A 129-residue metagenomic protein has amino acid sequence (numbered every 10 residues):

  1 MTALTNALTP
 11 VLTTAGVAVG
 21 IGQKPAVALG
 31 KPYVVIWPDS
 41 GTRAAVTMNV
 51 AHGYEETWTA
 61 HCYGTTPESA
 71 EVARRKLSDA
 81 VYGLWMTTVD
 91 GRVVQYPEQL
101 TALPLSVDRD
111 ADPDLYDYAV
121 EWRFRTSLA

Functional and structural regions predicted by a protein language model:
M1-V50, E68, L84-Y96: Small/polar-rich, solvent-exposed N-terminal microdomains that initiate assembly or binding
S40, T57-W58, A102: General secondary-structure edge motif
T47-H52, R109-P113: Short, solvent-exposed beta-strand/turn "edge" segments of beta-rich domains on protein surfaces
H52-A70, L77, D114-T126: Oligomerization/assembly interface segments of phage tail-like spikes and tubes
V72-M86: Short, hydrophobic/π-rich interface segment
Y82-A129: Acidic-leaning, charged glycine-interspersed low-complexity segments
